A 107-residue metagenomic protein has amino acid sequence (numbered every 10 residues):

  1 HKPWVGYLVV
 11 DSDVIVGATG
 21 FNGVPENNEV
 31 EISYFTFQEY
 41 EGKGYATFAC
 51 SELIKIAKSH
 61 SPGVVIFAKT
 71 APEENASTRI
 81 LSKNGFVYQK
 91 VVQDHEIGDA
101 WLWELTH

Functional and structural regions predicted by a protein language model:
K2-H107: Acyl-donor (CoA/ACP) binding surface of acyl/acetyltransferases
